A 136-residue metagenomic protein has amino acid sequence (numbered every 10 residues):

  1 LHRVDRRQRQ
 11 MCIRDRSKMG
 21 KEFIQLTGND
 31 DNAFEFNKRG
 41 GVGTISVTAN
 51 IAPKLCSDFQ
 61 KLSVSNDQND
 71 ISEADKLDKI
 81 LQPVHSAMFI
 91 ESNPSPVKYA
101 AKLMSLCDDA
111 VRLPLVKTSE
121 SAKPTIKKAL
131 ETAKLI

Functional and structural regions predicted by a protein language model:
L1-I13: Single conserved hydrophobic/aromatic residue that forms the stacking wall/gate of nucleotide- or nucleobase-binding
D5, I24, R39: Short glycine- and Lys/Arg-enriched binding-loop motifs that mark or flank ligand-binding interfaces
R6-R7, G28-D31: Active-site beta-loop-alpha junctions enriched in small/polar residues
D15-R16, A100: Broad structural signal for hydrophobic residues in well-ordered alpha-helices, predominantly aliphatic
K18-G20: Alpha-helix-loop-beta-strand connector modules within alpha/beta enzyme cores
E22-L26, V42-G43: Structural preference for beta-strand elements that scaffold enzyme active sites
D31-I136: Structured C-terminal cap/extension of enzyme domains
